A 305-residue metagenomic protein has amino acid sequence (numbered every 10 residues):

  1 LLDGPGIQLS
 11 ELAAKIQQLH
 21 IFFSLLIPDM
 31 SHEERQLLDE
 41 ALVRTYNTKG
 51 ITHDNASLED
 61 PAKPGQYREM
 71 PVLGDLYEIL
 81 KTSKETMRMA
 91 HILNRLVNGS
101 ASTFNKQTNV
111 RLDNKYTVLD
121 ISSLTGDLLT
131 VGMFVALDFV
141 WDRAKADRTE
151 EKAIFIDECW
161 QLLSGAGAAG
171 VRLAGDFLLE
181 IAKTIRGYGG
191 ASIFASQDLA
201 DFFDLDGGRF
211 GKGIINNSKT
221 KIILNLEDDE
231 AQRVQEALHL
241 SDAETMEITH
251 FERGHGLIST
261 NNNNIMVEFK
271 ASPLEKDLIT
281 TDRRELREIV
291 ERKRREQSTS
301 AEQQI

Functional and structural regions predicted by a protein language model:
L1-G190, D206-G208, E247, F251 (+1 more regions): P-loop NTPase motor domains
L124-G126, Q161-L163, L199-D201, D229 (+1 more regions): Short acidic, S/G/P-rich loop/turn micro-motifs used as interaction or catalytic elements
D147, F202-I305: C-terminal regions of RecA-like/P-loop NTPase motor modules
S196: H-loop/switch region of ABC-family ATPase nucleotide-binding domains
